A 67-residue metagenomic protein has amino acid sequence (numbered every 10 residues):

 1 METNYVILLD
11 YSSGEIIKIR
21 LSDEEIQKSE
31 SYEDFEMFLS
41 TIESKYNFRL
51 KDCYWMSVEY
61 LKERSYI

Functional and structural regions predicted by a protein language model:
M1-N4, E36: A short, compositionally biased
T3-S12: A short beta-strand micro-motif
S13-S44: Short, flexible N-terminal segments of the mature chain
F35-I67: Short, mixed-charge low-complexity intrinsically disordered segments
